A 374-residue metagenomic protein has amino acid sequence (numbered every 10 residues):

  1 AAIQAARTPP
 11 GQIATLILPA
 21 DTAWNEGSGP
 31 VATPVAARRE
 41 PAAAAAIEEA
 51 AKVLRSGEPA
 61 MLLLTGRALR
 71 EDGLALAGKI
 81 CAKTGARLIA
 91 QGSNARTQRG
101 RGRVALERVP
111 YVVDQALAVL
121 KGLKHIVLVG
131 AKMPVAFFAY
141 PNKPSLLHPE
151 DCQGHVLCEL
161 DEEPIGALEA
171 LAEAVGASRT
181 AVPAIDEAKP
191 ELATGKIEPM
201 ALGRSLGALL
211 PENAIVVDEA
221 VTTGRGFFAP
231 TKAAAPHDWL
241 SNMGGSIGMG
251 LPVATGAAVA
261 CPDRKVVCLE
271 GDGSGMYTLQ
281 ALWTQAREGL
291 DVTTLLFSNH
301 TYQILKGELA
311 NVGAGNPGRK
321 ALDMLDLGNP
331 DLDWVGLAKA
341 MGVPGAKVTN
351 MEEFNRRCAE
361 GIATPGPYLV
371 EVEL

Functional and structural regions predicted by a protein language model:
A1-V31, E49-A60, Q115-A139, A174-A181 (+2 more regions): Structural signature of the thiamine diphosphate
A1-W24, S93-A95, L120, L128-L146 (+1 more regions): Conserved thiamine diphosphate
A2-I3, L16, L62, L88 (+9 more regions): Buried hydrophobic positions in well-ordered alpha/beta secondary-structure cores of metabolic enzymes
D21, G66-L69, N94, A131-P134 (+6 more regions): Short glycine-rich anion-binding loops that position phosphate/pyrophosphate groups of nucleotides and phosphorylated
T33-I47, A177-I197: Long, charged amphipathic helices and adjacent flexible linkers at domain junctions
R38-R39, H155-V156, S241-G244, G315-N329: A short acidic, glycine-rich active-site loop that binds or catalyzes chemistry on phosphate/adenosine moieties
G66-L157, A234-R264, T278-Q280, N311 (+2 more regions): Glycine-rich, anion-gripping cofactor-binding loops and their flanking helix/strand elements in enzyme active sites
P183-D263: Active-site diphosphate/adenylate-binding microenvironment
